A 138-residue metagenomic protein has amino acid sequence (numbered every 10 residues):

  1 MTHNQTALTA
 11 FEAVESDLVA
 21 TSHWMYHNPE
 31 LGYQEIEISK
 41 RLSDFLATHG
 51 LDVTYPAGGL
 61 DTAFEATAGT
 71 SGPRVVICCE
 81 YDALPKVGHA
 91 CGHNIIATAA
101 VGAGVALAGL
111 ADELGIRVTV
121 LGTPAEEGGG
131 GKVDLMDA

Functional and structural regions predicted by a protein language model:
H3-R117: Acidic/His- and Gly-rich active-site-bordering loop/insert found across diverse amide/peptide-bond hydrolases
T119-A138: Fold-level recognition of mixed alpha/beta catalytic cores in primary-metabolism enzymes, strongest
